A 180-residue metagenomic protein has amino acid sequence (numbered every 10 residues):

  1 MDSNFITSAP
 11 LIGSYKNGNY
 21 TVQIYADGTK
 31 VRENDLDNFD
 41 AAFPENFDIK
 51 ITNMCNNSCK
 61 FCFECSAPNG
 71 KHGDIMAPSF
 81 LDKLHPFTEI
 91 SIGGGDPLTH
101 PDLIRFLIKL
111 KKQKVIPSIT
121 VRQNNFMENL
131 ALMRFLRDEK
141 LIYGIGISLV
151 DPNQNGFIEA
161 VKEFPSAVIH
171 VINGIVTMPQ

Functional and structural regions predicted by a protein language model:
M1-D48: N-terminal [4Fe-4S]-dependent radical SAM core
N38-M76: Canonical Radical SAM [4Fe-4S] cluster-binding loop centered on the CxxxCxxC motif and its immediate flanking residues
N46, C65-I75, F87-H100, K111-N129 (+1 more regions): Core AdoMet radical
M54-N57, P101-R105: Generic alpha-helix structural propensity
K60-F61, L103, L132-M133: Short aromatic-enriched loop/helix-cap "lid" or pocket-rim segments at secondary-structure transitions that line
S79, L103-K111: N-terminal active-site wall of soluble small-molecule enzyme domains
S79-D82, A131-R137: Short amphipathic alpha-helix with an adjacent loop that forms part of the alpha/beta core around
